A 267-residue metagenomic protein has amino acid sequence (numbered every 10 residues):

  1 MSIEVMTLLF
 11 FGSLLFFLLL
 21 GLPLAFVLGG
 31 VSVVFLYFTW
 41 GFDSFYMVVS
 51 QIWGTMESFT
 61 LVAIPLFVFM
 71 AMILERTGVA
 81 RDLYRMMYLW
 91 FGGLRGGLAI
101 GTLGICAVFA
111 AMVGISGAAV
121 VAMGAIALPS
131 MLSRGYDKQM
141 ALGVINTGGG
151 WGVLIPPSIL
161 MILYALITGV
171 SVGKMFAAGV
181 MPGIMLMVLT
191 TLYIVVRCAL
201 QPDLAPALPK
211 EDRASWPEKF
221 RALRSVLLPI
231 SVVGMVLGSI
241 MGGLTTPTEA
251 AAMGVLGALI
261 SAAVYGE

Functional and structural regions predicted by a protein language model:
M1-E267: Alpha-helical transmembrane segments of multi-pass membrane transport proteins
